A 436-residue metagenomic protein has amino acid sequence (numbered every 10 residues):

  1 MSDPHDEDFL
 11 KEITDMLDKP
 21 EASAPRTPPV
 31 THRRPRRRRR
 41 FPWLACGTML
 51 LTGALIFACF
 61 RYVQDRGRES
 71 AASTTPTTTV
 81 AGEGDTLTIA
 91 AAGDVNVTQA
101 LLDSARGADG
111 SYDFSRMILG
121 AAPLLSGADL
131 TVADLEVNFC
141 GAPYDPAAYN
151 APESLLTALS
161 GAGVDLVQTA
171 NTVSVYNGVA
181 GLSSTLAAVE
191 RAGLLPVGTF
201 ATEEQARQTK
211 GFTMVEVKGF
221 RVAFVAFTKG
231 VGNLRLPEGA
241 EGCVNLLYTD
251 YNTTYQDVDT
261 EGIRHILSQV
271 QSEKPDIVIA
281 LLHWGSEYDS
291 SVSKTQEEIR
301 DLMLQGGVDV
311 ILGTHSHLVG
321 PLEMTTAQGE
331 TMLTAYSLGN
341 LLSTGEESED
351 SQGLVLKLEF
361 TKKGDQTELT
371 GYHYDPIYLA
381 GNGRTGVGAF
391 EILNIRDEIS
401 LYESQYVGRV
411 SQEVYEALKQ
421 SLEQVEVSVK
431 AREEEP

Functional and structural regions predicted by a protein language model:
M1-R34: N-terminal targeting leaders characterized by basic, low-complexity, disordered sequences that direct proteins
D3-F9, R40-M49, G53-P436: Acidic, metal/ion-coordinating pockets
